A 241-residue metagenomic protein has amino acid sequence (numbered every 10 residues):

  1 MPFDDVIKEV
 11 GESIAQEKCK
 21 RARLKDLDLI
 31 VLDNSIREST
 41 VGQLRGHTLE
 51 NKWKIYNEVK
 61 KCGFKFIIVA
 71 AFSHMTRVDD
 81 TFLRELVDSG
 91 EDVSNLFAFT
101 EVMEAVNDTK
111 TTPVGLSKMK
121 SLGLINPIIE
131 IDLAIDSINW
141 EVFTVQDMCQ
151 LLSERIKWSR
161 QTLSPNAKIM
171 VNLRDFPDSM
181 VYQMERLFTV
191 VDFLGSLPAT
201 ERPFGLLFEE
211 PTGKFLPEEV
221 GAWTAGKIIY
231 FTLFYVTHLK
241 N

Functional and structural regions predicted by a protein language model:
P2-D5, E38-F66, E85, S89 (+1 more regions): Alpha/beta enzyme core
P2-R45: N-terminal amphipathic alpha-helix/helix-capping segment at the start of soluble metabolic enzymes
D4-V10, F72-M75, Q183: Short linear motifs at secondary-structure transitions and domain/linker junctions
L27, D92-S94, E201-P203: A short helix-to-beta-strand connector/capping loop
K54, F64-R77, T81: Terminal or standalone catalytic/regulatory effector modules within metabolic enzymes and repeat proteins
I67-A70, A98, N241: Short catalytic-loop micro-motif centered on adjacent basic/acidic residues
S73-F99, M103-G115: N-terminal active-site wall of soluble small-molecule enzyme domains
